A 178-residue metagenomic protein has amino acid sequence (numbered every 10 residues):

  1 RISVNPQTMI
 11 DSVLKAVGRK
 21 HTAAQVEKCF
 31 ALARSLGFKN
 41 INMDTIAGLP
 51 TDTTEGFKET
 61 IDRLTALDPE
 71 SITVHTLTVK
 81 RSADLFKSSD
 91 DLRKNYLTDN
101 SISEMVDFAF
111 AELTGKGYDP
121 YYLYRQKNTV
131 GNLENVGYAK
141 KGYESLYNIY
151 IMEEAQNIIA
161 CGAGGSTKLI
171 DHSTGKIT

Functional and structural regions predicted by a protein language model:
R1-A109: Conserved non-cysteine loop/helix-boundary elements of the Radical SAM core domain that shape
D90-T178: Auxiliary Fe-S-binding modules of radical SAM enzymes
